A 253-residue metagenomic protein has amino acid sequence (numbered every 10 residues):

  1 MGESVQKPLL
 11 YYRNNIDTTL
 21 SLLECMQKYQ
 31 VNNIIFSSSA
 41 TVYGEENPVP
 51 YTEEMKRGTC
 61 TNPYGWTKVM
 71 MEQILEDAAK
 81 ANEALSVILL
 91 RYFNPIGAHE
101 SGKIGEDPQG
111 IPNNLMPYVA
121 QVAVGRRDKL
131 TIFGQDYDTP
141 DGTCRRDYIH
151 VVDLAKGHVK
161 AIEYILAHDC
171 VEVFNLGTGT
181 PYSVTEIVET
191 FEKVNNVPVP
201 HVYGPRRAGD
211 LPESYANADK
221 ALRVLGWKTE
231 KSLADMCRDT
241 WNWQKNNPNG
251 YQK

Functional and structural regions predicted by a protein language model:
M1-A98: N-terminal Rossmann-like NAD(P)+-binding domain of SDR-like oxidoreductases, especially those catalyzing
Y12, T61-V69, G105-N113, P117 (+3 more regions): Short-chain dehydrogenase/reductase
Q27, E106-I111, G209, K228: A general boundary/transition motif marking the beginning of the first structured unit of a protein
N47-V49, H99-I104, C144-R145, I187: Short aromatic-enriched loop/helix-cap "lid" or pocket-rim segments at secondary-structure transitions that line
L90, S101, T131-I132: Oxidoreductase cofactor-interface core, primarily capturing Rossmann-like NAD(P)-dependent enzymes
G97-H99, D136-Y137: Short, basic/glycine-rich phosphate-binding loops at helix/coil junctions that contact nucleotide phosphates
L115-K253: C-terminal substrate-binding subdomain of Rossmann-fold SDR/epimerase-dehydratase oxidoreductases
